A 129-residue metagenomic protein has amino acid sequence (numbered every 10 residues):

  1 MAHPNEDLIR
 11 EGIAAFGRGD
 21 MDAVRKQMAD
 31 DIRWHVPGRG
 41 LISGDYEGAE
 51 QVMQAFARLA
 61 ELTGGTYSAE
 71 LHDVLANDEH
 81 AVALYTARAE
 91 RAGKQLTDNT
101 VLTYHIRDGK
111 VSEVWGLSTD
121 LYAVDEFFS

Functional and structural regions predicted by a protein language model:
M1-D30, F128-S129: Short, low-complexity N-terminal intrinsically disordered segments enriched in polar/charged residues
F16, G65, A92, E113: Ligand-binding pocket scaffold of soluble enzyme catalytic domains
K26-D78: A solvent-exposed, acidic/Ser-Thr-rich amphipathic alpha-helical stretch
M28, A87-A89, L102, S118: Short beta-strand segments enriched in hydrophobic/aromatic residues within well-folded beta-rich domains
Y67-A69, L96-L102: Short, surface-exposed coil-to-beta transition loops
D78-A87: A short hydrophobic beta-strand element
A89-T97: Short, cysteine-centered beta-strand-loop-beta hairpins and adjacent loop/turn segments enriched in charged/polar
T103-D125: Short beta-strand edge/turn micro-motifs at domain boundaries
